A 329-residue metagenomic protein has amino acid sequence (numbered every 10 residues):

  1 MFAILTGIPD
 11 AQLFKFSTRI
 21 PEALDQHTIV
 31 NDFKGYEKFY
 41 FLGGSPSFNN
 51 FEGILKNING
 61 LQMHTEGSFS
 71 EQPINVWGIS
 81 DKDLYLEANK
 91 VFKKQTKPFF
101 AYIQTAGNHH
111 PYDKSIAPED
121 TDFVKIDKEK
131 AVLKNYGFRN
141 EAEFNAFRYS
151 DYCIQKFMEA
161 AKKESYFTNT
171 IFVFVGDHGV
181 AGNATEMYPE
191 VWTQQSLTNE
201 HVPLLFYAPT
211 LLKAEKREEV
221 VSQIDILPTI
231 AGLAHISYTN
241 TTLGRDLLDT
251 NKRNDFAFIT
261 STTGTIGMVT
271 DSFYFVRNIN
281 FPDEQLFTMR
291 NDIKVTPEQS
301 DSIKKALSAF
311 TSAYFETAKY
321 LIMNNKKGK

Functional and structural regions predicted by a protein language model:
M1-K329: Solvent-exposed soluble domains appended to multi-pass membrane proteins
